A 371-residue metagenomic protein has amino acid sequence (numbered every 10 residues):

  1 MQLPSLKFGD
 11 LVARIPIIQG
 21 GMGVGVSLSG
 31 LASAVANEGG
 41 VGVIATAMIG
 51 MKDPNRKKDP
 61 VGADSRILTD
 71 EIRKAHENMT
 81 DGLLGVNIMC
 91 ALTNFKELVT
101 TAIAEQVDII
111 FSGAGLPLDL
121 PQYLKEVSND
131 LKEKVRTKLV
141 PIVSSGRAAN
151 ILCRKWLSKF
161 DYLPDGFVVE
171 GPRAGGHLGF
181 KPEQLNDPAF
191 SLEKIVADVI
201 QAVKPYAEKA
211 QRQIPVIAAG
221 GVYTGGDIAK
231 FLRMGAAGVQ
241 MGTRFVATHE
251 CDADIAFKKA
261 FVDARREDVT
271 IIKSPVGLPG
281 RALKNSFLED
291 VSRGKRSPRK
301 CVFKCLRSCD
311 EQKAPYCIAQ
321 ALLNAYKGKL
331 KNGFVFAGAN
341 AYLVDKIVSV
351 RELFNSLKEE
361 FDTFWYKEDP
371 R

Functional and structural regions predicted by a protein language model:
M1-K209: Active-site entrance/lid segments in N-terminal catalytic domains of soluble metabolic enzymes
I18, A174-I217, Y223-R371: Conserved active-site-proximal phosphate/metal-binding subdomains
